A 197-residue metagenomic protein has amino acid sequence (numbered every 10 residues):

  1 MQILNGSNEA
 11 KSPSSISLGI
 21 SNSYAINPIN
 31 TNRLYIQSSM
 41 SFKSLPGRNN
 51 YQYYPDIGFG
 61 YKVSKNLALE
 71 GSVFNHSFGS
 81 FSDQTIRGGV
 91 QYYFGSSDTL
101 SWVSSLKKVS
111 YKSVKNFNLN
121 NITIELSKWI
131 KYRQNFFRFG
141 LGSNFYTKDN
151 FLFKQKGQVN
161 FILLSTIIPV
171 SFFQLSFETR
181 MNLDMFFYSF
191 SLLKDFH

Functional and structural regions predicted by a protein language model:
M1-Y51, V109-D184, L193-H197: Outer-membrane beta-barrel transmembrane domain signature
K43-L100: Glycine- and aromatic-enriched membrane insertion/assembly motifs of diderm outer-membrane and organelle channel
S64-L69, V103-K108, I168-F173: Flexible, solvent-exposed coil segments and beta strand-coil junctions, predominantly the extracellular/periplasmic
